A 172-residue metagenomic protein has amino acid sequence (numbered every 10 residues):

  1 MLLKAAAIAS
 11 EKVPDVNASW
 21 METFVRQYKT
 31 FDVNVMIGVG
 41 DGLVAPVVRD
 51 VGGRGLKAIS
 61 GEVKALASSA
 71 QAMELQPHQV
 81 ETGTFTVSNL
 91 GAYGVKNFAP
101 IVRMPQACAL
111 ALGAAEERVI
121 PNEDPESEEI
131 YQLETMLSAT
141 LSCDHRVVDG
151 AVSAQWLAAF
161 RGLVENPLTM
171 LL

Functional and structural regions predicted by a protein language model:
M1-L172: C-terminal catalytic/motor cores of large multi-domain enzyme assemblies
